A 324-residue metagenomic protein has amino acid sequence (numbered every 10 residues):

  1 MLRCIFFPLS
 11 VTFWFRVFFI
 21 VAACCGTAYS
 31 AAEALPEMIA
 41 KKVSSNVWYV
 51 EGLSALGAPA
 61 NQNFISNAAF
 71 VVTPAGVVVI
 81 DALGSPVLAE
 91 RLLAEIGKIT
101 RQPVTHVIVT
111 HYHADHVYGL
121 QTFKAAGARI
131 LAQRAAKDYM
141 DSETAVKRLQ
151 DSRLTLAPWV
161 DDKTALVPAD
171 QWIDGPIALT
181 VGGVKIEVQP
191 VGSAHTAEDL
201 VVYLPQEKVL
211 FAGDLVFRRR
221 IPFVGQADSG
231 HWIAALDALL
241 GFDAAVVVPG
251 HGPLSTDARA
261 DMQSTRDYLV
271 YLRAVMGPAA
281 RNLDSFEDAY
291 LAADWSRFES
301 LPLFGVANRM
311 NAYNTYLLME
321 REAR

Functional and structural regions predicted by a protein language model:
P8-G26: Bacterial N-terminal signal peptides
L35-V43, K137-V191, A197, P205-Q206 (+2 more regions): Metallo-beta-lactamase
S45-E95, L200-A212: Conserved beta-strand hairpin/beta-sheet module of binuclear metal-dependent hydrolase folds, prominently
N46, V71, D81, I96 (+10 more regions): Divalent metal-coordination and catalytic microenvironments
F70-V78, P86-L131, F242: Active-site metal-binding motif and surrounding structural segment of the metallo-beta-lactamase
I80-A82, T105-H113, L131-R134, V191 (+2 more regions): Active-site neighborhood of phospho(di)ester-bond hydrolases with catalytic His/Asp-centered motifs
H231-D284, D288: Divalent-metal (often Zn2+) His-rich catalytic cores of metallo-beta-lactamase-fold enzymes
R281-R324: C-terminal regulatory/interaction regions
